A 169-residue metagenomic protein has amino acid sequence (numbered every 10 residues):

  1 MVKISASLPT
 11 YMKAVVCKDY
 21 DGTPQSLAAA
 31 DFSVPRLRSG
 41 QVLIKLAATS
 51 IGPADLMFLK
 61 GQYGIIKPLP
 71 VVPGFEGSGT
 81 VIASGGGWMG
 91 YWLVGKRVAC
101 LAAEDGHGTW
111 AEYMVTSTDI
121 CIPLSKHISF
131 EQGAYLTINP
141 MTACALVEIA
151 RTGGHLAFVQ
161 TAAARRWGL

Functional and structural regions predicted by a protein language model:
M1-P73: Short N-terminal strand-loop motif that marks the start of NAD(P)H/FAD-dependent oxidoreductase cofactor-binding domains
M12, K96, G154-A157: Nucleotide donor/acceptor-binding cores
A14, G79-V81, G95, L124 (+1 more regions): Residue-level signal for nonpolar/aromatic packing positions in well-ordered secondary structure
A29-V34, S78-T80, Y113-V115, C121: Conserved hydrophobic/aromatic beta-strand scaffold that supports enzyme active sites
S33-S50, Q62-H107, I128: Glycine-rich beta-strand-centered segment in the early N-terminal region that forms part of a ligand/cofactor-binding
P53, A162-R166: Residue-level detector of alpha-helix initiation sites
G74, W167-L169: N-terminal Rossmann-fold NAD(P) dinucleotide-binding loop
L101-A163: NAD(P)H dinucleotide-binding glycine-rich loop of Rossmann-like/cofactor-binding domains, especially the beta1-alpha1
